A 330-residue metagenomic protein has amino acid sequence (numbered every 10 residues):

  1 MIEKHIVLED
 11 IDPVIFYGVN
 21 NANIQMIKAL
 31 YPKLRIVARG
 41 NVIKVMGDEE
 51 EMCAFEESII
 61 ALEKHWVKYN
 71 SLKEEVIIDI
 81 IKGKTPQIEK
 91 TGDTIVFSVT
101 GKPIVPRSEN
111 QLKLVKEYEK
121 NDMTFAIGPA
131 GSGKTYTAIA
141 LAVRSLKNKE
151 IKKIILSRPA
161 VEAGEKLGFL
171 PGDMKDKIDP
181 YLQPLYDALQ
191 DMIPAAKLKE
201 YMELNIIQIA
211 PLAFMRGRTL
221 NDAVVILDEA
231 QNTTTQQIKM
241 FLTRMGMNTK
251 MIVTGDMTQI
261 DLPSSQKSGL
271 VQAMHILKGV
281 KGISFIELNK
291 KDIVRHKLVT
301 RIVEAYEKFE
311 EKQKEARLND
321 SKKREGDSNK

Functional and structural regions predicted by a protein language model:
M1-V14: N-terminal presequence-like segments and adjacent domain-start helices
I11, N21, E49-E50, N232 (+1 more regions): Short, surface-exposed acidic/glycine-rich loop or hinge patches that mediate macromolecular interfaces
I11-Y31: Short amphipathic alpha-helix segments
N23, F55-S58, I238: Hydrophobic side chains in well-ordered alpha-helices
A29, I36-T91: Interdomain "pre-motor" coupling segment immediately N-terminal to P-loop NTPase/helicase cores
K33-I36, F285-I286: A short linear hydrophobic-aromatic micro-motif
V42, F97-E109, K113-L227, Q231-K330: Conserved helicase motor core of SF1/SF2 NTP-dependent helicases
I77, P86, G92-P106: Primarily NTPase-proximal linker/entry elements flanking Walker-type ATP/GTP-binding cores
